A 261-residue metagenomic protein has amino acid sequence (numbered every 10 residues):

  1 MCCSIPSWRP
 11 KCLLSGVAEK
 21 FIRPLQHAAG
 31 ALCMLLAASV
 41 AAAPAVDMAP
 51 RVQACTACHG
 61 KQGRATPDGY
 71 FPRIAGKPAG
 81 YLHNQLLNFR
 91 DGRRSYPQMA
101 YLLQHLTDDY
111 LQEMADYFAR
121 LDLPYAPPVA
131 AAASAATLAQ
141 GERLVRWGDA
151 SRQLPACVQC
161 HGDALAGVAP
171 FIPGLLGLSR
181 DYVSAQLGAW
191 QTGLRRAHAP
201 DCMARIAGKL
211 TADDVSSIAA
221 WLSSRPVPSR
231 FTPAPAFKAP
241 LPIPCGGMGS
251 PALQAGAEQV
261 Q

Functional and structural regions predicted by a protein language model:
I5-A29: Bacterial N-terminal signal peptides that target proteins for export
A28-L36: Sec-dependent N-terminal signal peptides
A37-A41: N-terminal signal peptide c-region/cleavage motif recognized by signal peptidases
A43-V52, K61-R64, P97-Q104, D108-A166 (+1 more regions): Flexible coil segments in periplasmic/lumen-exposed cytochrome c-class electron-transfer proteins
P44-G92, Y96: The feature marks the first
P78-A100, G177-G188, T192-D201: Extended intrinsically disordered, low-complexity coil regions enriched in Ser, Thr, Gly, Ala and often Pro
